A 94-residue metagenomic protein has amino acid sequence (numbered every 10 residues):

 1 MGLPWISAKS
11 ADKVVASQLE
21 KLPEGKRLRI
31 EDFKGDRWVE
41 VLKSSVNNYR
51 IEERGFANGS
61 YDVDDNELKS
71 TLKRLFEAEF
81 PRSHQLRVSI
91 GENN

Functional and structural regions predicted by a protein language model:
M1-D32, R54-E79, L86-N93: Negatively charged, low-complexity tracts enriched in Asp/Glu with abundant Ser/Thr
L22-Y49: Amphipathic, interaction-prone secondary-structure segments
